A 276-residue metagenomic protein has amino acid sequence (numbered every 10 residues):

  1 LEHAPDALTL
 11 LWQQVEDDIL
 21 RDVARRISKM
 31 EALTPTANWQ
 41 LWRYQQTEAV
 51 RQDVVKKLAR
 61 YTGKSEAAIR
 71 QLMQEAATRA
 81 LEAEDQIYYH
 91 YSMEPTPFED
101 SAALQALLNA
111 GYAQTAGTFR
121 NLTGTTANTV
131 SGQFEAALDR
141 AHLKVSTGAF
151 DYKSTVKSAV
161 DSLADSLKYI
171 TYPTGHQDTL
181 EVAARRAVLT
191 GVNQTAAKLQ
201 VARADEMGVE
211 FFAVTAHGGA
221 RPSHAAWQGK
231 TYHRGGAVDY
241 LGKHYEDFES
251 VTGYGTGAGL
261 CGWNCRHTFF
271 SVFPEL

Functional and structural regions predicted by a protein language model:
L1-S162, E275-L276: N-terminal leader/targeting and assembly helices and adjacent pre-domain segments
L107-L108, T118, A137, D151-S154 (+3 more regions): Generic detector of short, locally flexible boundary/turn motifs and exposed helical patches
A141, L163, L167, T195-L199: A generic secondary-structure signal for well-formed alpha-helical elements
D178-E275: Acidic, glycine-rich two-metal-ion catalytic cores of nucleic acid-processing enzymes
